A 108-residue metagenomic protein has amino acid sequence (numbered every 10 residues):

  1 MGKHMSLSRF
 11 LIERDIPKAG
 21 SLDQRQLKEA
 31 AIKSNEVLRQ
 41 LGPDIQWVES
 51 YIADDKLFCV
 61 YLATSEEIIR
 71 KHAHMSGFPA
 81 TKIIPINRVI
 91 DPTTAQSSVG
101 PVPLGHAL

Functional and structural regions predicted by a protein language model:
M1-R39, Q46, R88-L108: Short S/T/G/P-rich N-terminal loop/turn motif that feeds into the first structured element of a domain
S8, R14, D44, R70 (+1 more regions): Short, functionally important structural connectors and interaction interfaces within domains
D15, S50, L62: Acidic/polar N-terminal loop/beta-strand segments that form early-domain functional surfaces
P43-E49, K82: A short linear hydrophobic-aromatic micro-motif
K56: Surface-exposed aromatic
L62-V89: An amphipathic, aromatic/His-enriched active-site/gating alpha helix that lines ligand/cofactor pockets
